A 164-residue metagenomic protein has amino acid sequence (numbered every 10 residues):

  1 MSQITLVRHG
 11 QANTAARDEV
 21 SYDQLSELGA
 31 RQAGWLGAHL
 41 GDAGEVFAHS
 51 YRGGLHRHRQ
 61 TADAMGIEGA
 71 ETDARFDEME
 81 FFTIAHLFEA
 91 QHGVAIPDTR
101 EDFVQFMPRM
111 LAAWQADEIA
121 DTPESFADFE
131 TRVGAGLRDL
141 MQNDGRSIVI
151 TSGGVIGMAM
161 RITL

Functional and structural regions predicted by a protein language model:
M1-S2, D144: A structure-centric signal for secondary-structure junctions around beta-strands
S2-T72: Active-site-proximal alpha-helix that buttresses catalytic centers in soluble enzyme cores
N13, R57-R59, E78-M79, V155-G157: Short, active-site-adjacent cap segments at secondary-structure transitions
L25, Y51, T122, F126-F129 (+1 more regions): Aromatic-acidic/polar surface patches that form glycan- and anion
Q32-L36, D128, R132-G136: Well-ordered alpha-helical segments embedded in enzymatic catalytic cores
R59, T131-L164: Active-site-adjacent alpha-helix immediately C-terminal to a catalytic or transition-state-stabilizing loop
A64, F82, I162-T163: Residue-level signal for well-ordered alpha-helical positions
I67-R132: Phosphate-handling substructures
